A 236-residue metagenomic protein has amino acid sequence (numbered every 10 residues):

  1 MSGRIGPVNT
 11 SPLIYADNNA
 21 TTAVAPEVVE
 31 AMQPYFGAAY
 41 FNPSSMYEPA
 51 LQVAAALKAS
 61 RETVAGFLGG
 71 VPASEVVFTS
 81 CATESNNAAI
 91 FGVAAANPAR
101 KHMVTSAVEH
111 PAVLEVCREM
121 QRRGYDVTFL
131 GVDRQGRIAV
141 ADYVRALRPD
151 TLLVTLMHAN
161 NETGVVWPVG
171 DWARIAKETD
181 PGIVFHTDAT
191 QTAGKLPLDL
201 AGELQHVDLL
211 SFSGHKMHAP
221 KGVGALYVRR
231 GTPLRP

Functional and structural regions predicted by a protein language model:
M1-P236: Pyridoxal 5′-phosphate
